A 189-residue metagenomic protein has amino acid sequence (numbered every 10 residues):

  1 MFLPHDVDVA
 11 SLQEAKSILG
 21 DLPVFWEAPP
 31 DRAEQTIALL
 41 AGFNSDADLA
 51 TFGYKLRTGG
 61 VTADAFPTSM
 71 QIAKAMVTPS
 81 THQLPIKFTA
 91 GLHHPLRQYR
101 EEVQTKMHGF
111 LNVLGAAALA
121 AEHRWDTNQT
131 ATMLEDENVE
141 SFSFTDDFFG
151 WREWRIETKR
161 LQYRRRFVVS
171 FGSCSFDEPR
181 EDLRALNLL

Functional and structural regions predicted by a protein language model:
M1-L189: Expand to "…catalyze enediolate/carbanion chemistry for C-C bond making/breaking, isomerization, decarboxylation
